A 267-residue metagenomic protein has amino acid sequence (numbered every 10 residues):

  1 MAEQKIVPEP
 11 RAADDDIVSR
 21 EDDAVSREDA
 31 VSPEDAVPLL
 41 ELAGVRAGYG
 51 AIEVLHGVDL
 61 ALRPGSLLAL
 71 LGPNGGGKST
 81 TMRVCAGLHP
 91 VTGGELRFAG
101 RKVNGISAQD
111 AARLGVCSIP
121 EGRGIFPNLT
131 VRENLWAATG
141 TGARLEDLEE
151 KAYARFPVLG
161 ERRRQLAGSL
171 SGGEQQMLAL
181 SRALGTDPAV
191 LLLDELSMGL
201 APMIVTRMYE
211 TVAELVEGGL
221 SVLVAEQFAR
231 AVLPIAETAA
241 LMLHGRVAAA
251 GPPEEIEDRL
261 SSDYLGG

Functional and structural regions predicted by a protein language model:
L71-P73: The feature captures the beta-strand-to-loop junction immediately N-terminal to the Walker
A86: Helix-to-loop junction immediately C-terminal to a conserved catalytic motif
G94-V103, L114, D147, A154 (+1 more regions): Conserved ABC transporter NBD signature motif
L166-L170, E174: Conserved ABC ATPase signature
A183-L184: ABC ATPase C-loop
E195-L196: Walker B catalytic motif
